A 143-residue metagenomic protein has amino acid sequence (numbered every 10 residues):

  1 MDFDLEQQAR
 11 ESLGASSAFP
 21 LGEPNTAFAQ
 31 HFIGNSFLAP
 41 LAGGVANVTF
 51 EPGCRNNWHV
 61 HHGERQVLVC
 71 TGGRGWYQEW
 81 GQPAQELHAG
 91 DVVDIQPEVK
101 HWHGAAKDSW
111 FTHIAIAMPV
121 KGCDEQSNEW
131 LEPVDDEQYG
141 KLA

Functional and structural regions predicted by a protein language model:
M1-G44, N128-A143: A short, N-terminal "cap"/entry segment at the start of jelly-roll beta-barrel domains of the cupin/DSBH fold
A39-P40, Y77, H113: Short hydrophobic/aromatic-rich beta-strand segments that constitute the beta-sheet cores of beta-sandwich/beta-barrel
A46-H62: Conserved short histidine dyad/triad with adjacent acidic residue
N47, V60, T71, E79-G81 (+3 more regions): Residue-level recognition of conserved beta-strand positions in structured domain cores
F50-G53, L87-D108, M118: Conserved metal-binding segment of the jelly-roll/cupin
R55, H62-A89, V99: A short beta-strand-loop-beta hairpin characteristic of the jelly-roll/cupin
V67, D94, D108-E129: A short hydrophobic beta-strand segment most commonly corresponding to one strand of the jelly-roll/cupin
